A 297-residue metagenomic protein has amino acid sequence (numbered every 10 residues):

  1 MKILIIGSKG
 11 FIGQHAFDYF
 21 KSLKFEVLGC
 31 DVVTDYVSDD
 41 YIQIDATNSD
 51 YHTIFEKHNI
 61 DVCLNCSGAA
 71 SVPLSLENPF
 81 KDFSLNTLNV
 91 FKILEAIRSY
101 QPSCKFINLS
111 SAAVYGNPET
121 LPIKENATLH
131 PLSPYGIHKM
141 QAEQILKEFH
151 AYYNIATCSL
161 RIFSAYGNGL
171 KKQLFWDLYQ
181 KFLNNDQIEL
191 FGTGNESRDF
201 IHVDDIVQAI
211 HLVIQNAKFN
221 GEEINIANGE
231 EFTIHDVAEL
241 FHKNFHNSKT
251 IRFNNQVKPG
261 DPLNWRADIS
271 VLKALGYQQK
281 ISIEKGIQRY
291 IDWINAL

Functional and structural regions predicted by a protein language model:
I3-S22: N-terminal Rossmann NAD(P)H-binding glycine-rich loop of SDR-like oxidoreductase domains
Y36-N48: Rossmann-fold cofactor-recognition segment
D50-L85: NAD(P)H-binding glycine-rich loop region in Rossmannoid oxidoreductase-like domains and their noncatalytic homologs
E77-K92, V114-S159, L170-K171: Catalytic helix-loop patch of NAD(P)-dependent Rossmann-fold dehydrogenases
M140, I155-A156, A165-D177, D186 (+6 more regions): Glycine/proline-rich active-site loop of Rossmann-fold NAD(P)-dependent oxidoreductases
T193, G221-I224, F232-E239, H246-N264 (+1 more regions): C-terminal "lid/loop" region of Rossmann-like NAD(P)-dependent oxidoreductases
V203, V257-K285, R289: Conserved C-terminal active-site "lid" loop/helix of NAD(P)H-dependent oxidoreductases that clamps the redox cofactor
I206, I210, I226, V237 (+2 more regions): Non-catalytic, hydrophobic alpha-helical segments
